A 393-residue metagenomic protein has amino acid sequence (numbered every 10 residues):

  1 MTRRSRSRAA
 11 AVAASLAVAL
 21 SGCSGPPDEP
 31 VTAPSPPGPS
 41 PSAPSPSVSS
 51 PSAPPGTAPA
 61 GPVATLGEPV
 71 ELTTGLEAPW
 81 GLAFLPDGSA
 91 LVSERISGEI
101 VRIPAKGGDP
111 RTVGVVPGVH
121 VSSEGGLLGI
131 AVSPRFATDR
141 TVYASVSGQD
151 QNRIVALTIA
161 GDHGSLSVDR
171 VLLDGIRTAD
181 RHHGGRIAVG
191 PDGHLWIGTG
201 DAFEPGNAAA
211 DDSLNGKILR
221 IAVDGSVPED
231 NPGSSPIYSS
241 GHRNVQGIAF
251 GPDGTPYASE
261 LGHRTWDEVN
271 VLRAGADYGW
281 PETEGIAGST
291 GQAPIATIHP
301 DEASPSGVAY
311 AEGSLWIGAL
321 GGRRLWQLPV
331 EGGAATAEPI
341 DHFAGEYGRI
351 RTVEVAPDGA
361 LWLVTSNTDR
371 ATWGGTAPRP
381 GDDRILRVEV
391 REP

Functional and structural regions predicted by a protein language model:
M1-S15: N-terminal export and membrane-targeting signals
R4, R8, S24-E204, T255-G262 (+5 more regions): Acidic, Gly/Ser/Thr-rich repeat motifs that build Ca2+-stabilized beta-propeller blades
A19-G22: C-terminal motif of bacterial Sec signal peptides marking the signal peptidase cleavage site
R111-G125, D169-H183, L214, I221-R243 (+2 more regions): Surface-exposed loop and turn segments in beta-propeller and other repeat-based domains that flank or scaffold
G190-W196, R220-P232, F250-G254: Secondary-structure boundary elements
N207-A210, G374-T376: Short, solvent-exposed loop/turn segments at secondary-structure boundaries
I237-R264: Repeat-solenoid scaffold signature
